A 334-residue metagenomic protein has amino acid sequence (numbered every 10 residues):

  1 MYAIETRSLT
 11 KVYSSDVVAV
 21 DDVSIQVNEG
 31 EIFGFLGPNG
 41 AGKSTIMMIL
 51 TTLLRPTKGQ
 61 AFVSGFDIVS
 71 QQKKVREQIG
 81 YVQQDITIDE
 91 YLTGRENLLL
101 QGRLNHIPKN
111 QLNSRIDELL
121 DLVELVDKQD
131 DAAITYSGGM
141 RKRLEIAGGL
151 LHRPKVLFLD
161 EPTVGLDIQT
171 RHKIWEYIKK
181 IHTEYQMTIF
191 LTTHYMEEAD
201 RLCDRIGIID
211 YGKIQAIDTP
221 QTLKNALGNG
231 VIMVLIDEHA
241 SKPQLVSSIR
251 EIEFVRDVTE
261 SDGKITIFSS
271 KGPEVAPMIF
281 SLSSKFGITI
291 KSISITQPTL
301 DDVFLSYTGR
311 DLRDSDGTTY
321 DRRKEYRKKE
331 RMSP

Functional and structural regions predicted by a protein language model:
L99, R103, N110-K128: Conserved ABC ATPase "signature" region
A132-Y136: Conserved ABC ATPase signature
R153: Conserved catalytic motifs of ABC-family nucleotide-binding domains
L157-D160: Catalytic Walker B motif of ABC-type/P-loop ATPase nucleotide-binding domains
E176-S270: ABC transporter nucleotide-binding domain
